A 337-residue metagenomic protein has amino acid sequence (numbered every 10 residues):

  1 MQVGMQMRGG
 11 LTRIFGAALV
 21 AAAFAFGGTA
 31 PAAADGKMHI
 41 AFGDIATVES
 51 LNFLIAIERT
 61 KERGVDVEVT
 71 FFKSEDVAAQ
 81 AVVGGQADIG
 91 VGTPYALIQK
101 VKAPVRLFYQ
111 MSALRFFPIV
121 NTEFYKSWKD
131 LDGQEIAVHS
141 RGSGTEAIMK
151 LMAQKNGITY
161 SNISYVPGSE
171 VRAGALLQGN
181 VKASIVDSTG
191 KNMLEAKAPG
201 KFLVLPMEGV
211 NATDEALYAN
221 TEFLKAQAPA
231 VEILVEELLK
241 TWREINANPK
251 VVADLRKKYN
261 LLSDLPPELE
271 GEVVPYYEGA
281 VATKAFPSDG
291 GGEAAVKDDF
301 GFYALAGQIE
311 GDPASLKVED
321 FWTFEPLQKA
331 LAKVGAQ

Functional and structural regions predicted by a protein language model:
Q2-A18: Bacterial N-terminal signal peptides that target proteins for export
F15-G27: Bacterial N-terminal signal peptides
G28-A34: Sec/Tat signal peptide C-region and signal peptidase I cleavage site
A34-P167, A173-Q178, K182-S188, F202-L205 (+1 more regions): Short, glycine-/small- and polar/acidic-enriched structural segments that line small-molecule recognition paths
R63-V65, N156, K197, Y259 (+1 more regions): Residues at alpha-helix termini
P94-Y95, V171-D264: Pocket-lining segment of extracytoplasmic ligand-binding domains
A226-E310: Secondary-structure end/capping motifs
K297-Q337: Conserved C-terminal helix/tail region of periplasmic/extracytoplasmic solute-binding proteins
